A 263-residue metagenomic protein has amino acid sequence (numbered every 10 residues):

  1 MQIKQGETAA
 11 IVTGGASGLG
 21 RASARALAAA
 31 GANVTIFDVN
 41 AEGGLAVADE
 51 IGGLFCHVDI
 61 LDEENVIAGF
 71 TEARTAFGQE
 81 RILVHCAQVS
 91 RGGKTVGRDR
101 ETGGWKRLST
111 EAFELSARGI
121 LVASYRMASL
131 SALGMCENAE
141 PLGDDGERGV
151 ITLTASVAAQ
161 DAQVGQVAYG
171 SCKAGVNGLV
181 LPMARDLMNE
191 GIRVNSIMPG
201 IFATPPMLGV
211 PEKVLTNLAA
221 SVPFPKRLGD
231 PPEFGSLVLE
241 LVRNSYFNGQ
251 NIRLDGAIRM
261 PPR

Functional and structural regions predicted by a protein language model:
Q2-V34: Canonical Rossmann dinucleotide-binding motif of NAD(H)/NADP(H)-dependent dehydrogenases/reductases, specifically
G78, V89-E114, L133, E137-D145 (+2 more regions): Conserved mid-core segment of classical short-chain dehydrogenase/reductases
T102-A128, T152, V176: Catalytic Tyr-X3-Lys loop
S116-R118, K213-E233: Catalytic Tyr-x(3-8)-Lys segment
L133, A184-D186: Alpha-helical segment proximal to the catalytic Tyr-Lys
S156: Residue(s) in the substrate-gating loop at a strand-loop-helix junction that position the organic substrate next
M188, R193, N248-Q250: Short, small/polar-rich loop/turn modules that mediate ligand/substrate recognition or access, typified
D230-L254, R259: C-terminal substrate-recognition "lid" of short-chain dehydrogenase/reductases
